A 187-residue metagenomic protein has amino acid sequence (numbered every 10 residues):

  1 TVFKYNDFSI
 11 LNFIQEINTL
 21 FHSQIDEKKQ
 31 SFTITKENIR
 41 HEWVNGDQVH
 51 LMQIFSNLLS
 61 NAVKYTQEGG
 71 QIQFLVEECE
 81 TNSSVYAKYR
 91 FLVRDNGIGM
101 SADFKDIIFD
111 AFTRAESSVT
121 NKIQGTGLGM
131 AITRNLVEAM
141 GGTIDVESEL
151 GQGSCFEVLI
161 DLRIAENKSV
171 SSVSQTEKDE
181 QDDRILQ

Functional and structural regions predicted by a protein language model:
T1-F3, W43-G46: Conserved micro-motifs of the catalytic ATP-binding
S23, E27, D103, L159-Q187: Disordered, acidic interdomain junction associated with two-component signaling
Q24-N38: Short conserved segments within the C-terminal catalytic ATPase subdomain
A62-V63: Short helix-loop "hinge" at the ATP-lid/N-box region of the Bergerat-fold HATPase_c
M100-R114: Short conserved segment of the HATPase_c
Q124, G129, T133: Short alpha-helical Gxxx[C/S/T] motif in the catalytic ATP-binding
